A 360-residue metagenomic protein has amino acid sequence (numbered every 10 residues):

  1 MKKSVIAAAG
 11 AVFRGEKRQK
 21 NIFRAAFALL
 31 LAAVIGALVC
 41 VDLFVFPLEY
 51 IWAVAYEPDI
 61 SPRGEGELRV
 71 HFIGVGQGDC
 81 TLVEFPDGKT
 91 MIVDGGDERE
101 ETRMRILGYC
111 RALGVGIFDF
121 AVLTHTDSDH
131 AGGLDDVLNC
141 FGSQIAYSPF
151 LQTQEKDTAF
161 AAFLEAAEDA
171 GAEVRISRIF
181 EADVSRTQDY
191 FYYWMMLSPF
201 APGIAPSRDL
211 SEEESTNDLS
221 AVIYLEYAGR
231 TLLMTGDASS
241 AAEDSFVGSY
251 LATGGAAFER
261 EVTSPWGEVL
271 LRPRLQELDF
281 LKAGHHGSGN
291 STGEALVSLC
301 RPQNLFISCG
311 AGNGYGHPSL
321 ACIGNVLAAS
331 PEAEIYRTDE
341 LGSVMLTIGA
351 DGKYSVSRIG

Functional and structural regions predicted by a protein language model:
M1-F23: N-terminal Lys/Arg-rich, disordered targeting/topogenic segments
F23-I117, E168, E173-Q276, G342-G360: Core dinuclear metal-dependent hydrolase active-site scaffold
W52, T158-A170, G248-L251, P318-A328: Short, aromatic/basic amphipathic alpha-helical patches
R105, G133-V137, A159-F163, S245-F246 (+2 more regions): A short acidic, amphipathic alpha-helical/loop segment
F118-D129, L151-Q152, L281-H285: Metallo-beta-lactamase
S128-E168, V174, P302: Active-site HxH/HxHxD metal-binding segment of metal-dependent hydrolases
V137-G142, R272-E277, L296-R301, V326-S330: Short, conserved loop/helix-junction motifs that constitute active-site signature segments in enzyme catalytic cores
I223, N304-S308, N313-G360: Binuclear metal-dependent phosphoesterase catalytic core
